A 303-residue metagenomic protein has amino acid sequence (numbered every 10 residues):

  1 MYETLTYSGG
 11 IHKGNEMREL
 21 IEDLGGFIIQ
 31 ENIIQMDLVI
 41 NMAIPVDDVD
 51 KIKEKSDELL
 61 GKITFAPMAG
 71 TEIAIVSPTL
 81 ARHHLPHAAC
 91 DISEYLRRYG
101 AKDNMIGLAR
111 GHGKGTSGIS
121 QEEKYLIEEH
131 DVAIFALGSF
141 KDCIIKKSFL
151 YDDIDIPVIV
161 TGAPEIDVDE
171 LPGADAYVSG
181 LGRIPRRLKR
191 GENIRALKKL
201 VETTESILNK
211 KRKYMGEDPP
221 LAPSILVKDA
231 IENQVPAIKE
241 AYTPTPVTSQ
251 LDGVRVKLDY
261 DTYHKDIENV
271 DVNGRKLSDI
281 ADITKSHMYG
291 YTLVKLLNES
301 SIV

Functional and structural regions predicted by a protein language model:
M1-G9: Short glycine-/aliphatic-rich beta-strand segments at the starts of folded cytosolic domains
L5, F27-I33, E54-S77: Conserved short beta-strand edge segments in small beta-sheet-based binding/regulatory domains
S8-I29, I52: Short amphipathic alpha-helix segments
E16-L24, K55, L59, Y95 (+1 more regions): Generic non-transmembrane alpha-helical segments
L24-K55: Helix-enriched interaction subdomains in cytosolic or periplasmic regions, typified by TIR/SEFIR signaling/NADase cores
E72-Y95: Short, low-order "capping/linker" segments at domain edges
I92-Y95, Y99-D261: Long, charge-rich C-terminal accessory regions
T245-V303: C-terminal, charge/polar-rich interaction regions
